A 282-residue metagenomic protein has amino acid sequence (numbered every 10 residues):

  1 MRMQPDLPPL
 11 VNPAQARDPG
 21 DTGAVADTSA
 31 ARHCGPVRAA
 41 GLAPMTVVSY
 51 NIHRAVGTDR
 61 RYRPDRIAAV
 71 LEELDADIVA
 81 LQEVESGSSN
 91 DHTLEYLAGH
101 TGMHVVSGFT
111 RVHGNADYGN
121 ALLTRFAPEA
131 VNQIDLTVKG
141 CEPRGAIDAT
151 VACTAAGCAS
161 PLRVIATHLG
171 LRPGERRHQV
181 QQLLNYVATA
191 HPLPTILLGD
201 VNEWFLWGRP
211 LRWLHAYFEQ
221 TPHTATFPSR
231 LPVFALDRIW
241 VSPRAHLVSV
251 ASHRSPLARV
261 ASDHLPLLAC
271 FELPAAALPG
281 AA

Functional and structural regions predicted by a protein language model:
M1-I78, S89, G99-H100, H104-A282: Active-site regions of metal-assisted phosphoester/phosphodiester hydrolases, unifying DNase/endonuclease modules
A80-E85: A short beta-strand-loop structural module common to alpha/beta enzyme folds
H92: Short, surface-exposed acidic-centric catalytic microdomains
E95: Serine-esterase "nucleophile elbow" of acetyl-processing enzymes
